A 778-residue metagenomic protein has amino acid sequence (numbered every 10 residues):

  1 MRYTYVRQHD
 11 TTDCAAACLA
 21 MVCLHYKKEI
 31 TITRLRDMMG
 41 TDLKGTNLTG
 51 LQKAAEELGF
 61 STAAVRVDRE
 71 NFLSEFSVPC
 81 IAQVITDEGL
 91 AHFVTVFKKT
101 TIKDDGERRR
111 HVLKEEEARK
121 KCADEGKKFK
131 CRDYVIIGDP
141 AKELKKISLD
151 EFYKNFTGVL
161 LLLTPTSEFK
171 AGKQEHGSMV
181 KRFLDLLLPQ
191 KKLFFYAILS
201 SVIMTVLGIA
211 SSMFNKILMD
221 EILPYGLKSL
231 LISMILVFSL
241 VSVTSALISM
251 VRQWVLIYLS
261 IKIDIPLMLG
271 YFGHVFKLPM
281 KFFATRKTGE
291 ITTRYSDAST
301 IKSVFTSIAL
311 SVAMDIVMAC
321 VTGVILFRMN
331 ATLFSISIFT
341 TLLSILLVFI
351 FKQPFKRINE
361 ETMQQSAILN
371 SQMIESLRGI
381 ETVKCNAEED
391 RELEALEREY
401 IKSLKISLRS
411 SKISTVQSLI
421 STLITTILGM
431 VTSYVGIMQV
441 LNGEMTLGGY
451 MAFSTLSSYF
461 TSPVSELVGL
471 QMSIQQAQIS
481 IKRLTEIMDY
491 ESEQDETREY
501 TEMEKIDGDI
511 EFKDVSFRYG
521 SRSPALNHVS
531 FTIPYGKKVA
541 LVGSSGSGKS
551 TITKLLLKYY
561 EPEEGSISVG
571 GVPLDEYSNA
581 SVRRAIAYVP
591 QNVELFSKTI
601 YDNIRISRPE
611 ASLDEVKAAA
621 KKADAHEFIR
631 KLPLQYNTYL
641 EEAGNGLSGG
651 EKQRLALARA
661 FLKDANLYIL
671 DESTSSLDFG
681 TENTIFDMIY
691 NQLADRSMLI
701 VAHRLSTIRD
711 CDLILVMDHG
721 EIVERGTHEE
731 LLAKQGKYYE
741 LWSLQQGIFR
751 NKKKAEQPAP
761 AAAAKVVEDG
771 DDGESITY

Functional and structural regions predicted by a protein language model:
M1-A210, P224, K228-S233, R252 (+9 more regions): Membrane-integrated ABC transporters
A123, T497, M503-Y778: ABC-type nucleotide-binding domain
G126, F194-I248, V255, F327-T332 (+2 more regions): Transmembrane helix-loop-helix hairpins at lipid-water interfaces of multipass membrane proteins, especially the type-1
K192-I217, M234, F238, L256-I257 (+8 more regions): Alpha-helical segments in transporter systems
S211, N215, R252, Y271 (+7 more regions): Hydrophobic/aromatic residues in alpha-helical transmembrane segments
L223-L236, L240, T322-F339, Q353 (+2 more regions): Helix-loop-helix
H274, I368-N370, E375, E381-K384 (+9 more regions): ABC transporter TMD-NBD coupling linker
M280-K281, T293-F305, A309, P354-S371 (+7 more regions): An intracellular "coupling" helix at the cytosolic face of ABC transporter transmembrane type-1 domains
